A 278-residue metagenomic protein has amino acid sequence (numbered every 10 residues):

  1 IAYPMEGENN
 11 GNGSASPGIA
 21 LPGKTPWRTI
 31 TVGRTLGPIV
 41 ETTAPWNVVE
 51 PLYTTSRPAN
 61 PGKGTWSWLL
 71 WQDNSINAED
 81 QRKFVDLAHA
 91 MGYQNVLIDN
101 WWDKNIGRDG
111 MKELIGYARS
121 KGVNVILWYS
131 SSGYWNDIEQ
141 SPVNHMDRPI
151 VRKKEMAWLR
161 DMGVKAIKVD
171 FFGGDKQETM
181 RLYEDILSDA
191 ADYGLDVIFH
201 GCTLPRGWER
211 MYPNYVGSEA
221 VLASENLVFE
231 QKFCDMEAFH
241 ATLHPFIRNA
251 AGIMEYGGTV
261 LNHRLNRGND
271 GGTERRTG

Functional and structural regions predicted by a protein language model:
I1-G11, P22, S56-P61, S67 (+2 more regions): Ser/Thr/Asn(+Pro)-rich, low-complexity disordered segments
I1-P45: N-terminal accessory beta-strand-rich subdomains and adjacent acidic, glycine-rich linkers that precede catalytic cores
L36-I39, V48-S56, Q72-S75: Conserved mixed alpha/beta catalytic, RNA-binding, or beta-rich assembly cores of soluble enzyme, regulatory
K63-D80, D137-V151: Active-site mouth loops of central-metabolism enzymes
T65, A88, A118: Conserved hydrophobic/aromatic pocket- or pore-lining residues that grip, position, or stack substrates in active sites
E79-K83, L87-Y93, W102-D103: Phosphate-binding glycine-rich loops and their immediate beta-loop-alpha structural context
L97-R275: Aromatic- and carboxylate-enriched substrate-binding clefts and catalytic-loop regions of carbohydrate-active enzymes
G278: Catalytic cores of secreted or luminal carbohydrate-active enzymes
